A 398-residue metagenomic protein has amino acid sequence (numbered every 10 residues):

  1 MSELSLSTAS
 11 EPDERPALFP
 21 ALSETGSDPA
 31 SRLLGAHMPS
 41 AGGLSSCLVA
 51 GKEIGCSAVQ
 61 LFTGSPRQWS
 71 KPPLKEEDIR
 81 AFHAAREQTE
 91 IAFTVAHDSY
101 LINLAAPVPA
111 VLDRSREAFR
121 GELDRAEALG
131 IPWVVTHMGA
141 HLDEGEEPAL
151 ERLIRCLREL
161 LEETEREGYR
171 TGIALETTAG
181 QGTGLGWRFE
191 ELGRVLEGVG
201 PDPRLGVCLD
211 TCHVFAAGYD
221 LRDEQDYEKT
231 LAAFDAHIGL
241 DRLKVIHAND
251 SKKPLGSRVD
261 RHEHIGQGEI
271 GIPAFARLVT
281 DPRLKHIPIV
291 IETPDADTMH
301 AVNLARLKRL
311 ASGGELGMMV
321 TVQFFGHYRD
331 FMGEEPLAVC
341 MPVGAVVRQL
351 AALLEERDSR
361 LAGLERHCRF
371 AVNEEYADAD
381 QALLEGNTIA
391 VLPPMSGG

Functional and structural regions predicted by a protein language model:
M1-D98, I102, A106-D124, G313-G317: N-terminal pre-domain/capping segments
H37-A41, F62-P66, D98-L101, G139-H141 (+4 more regions): Active-site beta-loop-alpha junctions enriched in small/polar residues
G51, H97, S115, A126 (+5 more regions): Conserved, mostly hydrophobic/aromatic
S57-T63, T94-A96, L205-T211, L240-K252: Non-cysteine beta-strand/loop elements that form the S-adenosyl-L-methionine
E76-A96, I154-T164, V195-V199, I270-L278: Alpha-helix-loop-beta-strand connector modules within alpha/beta enzyme cores
L104-G206: Active-site acidic/histidine proton-transfer and metal-coordination neighborhood in alpha/beta enzyme cores
L185-G193, F215-H286: Gly/Pro-rich active-site loop or hairpin
M318-G397: Ubiquitin-like/PB1-type beta-grasp interaction modules and other compact soluble beta-rich domains
